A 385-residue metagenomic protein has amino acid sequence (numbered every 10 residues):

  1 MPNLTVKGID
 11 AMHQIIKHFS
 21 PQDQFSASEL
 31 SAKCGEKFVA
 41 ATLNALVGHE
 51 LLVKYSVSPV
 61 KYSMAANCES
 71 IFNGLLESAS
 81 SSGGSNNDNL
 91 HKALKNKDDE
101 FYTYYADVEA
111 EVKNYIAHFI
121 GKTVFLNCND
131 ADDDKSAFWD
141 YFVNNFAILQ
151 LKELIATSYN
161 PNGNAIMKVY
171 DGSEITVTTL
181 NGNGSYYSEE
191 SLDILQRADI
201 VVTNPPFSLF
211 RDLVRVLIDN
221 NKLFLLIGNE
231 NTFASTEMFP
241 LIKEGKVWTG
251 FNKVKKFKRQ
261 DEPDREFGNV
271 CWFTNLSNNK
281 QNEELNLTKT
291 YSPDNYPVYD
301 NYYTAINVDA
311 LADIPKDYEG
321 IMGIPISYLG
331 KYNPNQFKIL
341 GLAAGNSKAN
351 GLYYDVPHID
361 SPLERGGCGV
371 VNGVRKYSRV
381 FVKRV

Functional and structural regions predicted by a protein language model:
P2-T5, Q14, F19, S28 (+4 more regions): Class I S-adenosyl-L-methionine-dependent methyltransferase catalytic core
D23-Q24: Residue at a beta-strand N-cap/secondary-structure junction
E50: Glycine-centered, phosphate/nucleic-acid-interacting loop/turn motifs that mediate DNA/RNA or nucleotide
